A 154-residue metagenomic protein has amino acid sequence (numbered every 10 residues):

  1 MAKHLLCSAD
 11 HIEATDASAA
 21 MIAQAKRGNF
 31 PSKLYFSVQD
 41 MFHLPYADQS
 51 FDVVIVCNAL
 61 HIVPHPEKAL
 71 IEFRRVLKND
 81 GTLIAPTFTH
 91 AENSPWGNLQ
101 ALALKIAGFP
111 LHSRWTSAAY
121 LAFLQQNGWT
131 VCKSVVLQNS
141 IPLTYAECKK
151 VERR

Functional and structural regions predicted by a protein language model:
M1-H43: Class I SAM-dependent methyltransferase SAM/SAH-binding core
E13, S37, I55-V56, I84: Conserved Rossmann-like nucleotide-binding pocket used by diverse enzymes that bind dinucleotide cofactors
F42-V54: A short acidic, Gly/Pro-enriched loop at the edge of an enzyme's catalytic core that lines a small-molecule cofactor
V53-P66: A short SAM/SAH-binding and catalytic strip from SAM-dependent methyltransferases
E67-N79: A short glycine-rich, Lys/Arg-flanked "PGG" loop and its adjoining helix->strand segment in the class I
I84-A107: Conserved class I S-adenosyl-L-methionine
H112-G128: Short alpha-helix
N127-W129, K133-R154: Core SAM-dependent methyltransferase catalytic element
